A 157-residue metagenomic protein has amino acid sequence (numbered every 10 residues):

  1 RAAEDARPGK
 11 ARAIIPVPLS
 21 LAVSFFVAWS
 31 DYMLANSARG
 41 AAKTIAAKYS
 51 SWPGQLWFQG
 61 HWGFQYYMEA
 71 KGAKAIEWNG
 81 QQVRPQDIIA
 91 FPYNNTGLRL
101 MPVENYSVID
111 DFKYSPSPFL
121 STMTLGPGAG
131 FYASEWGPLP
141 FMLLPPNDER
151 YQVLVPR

Functional and structural regions predicted by a protein language model:
R1-I15: Membrane-interface junctions at the ends of membrane-embedded or membrane-associated helices
A13-N147: Catalytic lumenal/periplasmic loop and adjoining terminal transmembrane helix of membrane glycan-assembly enzymes
